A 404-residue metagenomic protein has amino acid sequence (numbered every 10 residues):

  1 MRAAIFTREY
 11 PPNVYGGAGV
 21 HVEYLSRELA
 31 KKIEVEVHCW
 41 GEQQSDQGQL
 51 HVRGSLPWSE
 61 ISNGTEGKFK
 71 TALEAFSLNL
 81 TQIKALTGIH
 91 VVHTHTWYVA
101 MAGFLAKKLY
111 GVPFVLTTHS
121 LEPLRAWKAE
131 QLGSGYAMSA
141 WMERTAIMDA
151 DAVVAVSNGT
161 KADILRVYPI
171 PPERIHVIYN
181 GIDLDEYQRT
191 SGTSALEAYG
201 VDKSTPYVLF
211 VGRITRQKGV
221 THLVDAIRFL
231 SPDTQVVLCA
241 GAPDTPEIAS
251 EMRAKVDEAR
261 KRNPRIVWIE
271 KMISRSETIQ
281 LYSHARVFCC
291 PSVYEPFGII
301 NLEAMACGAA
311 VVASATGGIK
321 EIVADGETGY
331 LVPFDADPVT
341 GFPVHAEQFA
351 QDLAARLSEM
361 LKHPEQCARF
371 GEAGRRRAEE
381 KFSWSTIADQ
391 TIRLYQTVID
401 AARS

Functional and structural regions predicted by a protein language model:
M1-S45, R228, R403-S404: N-terminal subdomain of nucleotide-sugar transferases
P113-V115, P123-T145: Nucleotide-sugar donor phosphate/pyrophosphate-binding loop at the beta->alpha transition of glycosyltransferases
G159, G181: Carbohydrate-associated surface elements
Q188-V201: A short helix/loop element that forms part of the nucleotide-sugar donor recognition site in Leloir-type
A249-S276: Nucleotide-activated donor-binding/catalytic signature segment of Leloir-type glycosyltransferases, i.e., the conserved
Q280-A285: Short alpha-helical donor nucleotide-sugar binding micro-motif in glycosyltransferases
V293: Aromatic "clamp/platform" in nucleotide-sugar-dependent glycosyltransferases that forms part of the donor/acceptor
A310-A313, V323, Y330-L331: Short hydrophobic beta-strand element within catalytic cores of glycosyltransferases and related nucleotide-activated
